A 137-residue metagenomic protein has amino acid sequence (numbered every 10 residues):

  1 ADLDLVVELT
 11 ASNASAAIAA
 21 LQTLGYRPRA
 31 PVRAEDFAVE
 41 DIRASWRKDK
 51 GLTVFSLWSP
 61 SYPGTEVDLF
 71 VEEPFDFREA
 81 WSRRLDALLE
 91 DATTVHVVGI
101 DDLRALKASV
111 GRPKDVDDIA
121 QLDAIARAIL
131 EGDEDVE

Functional and structural regions predicted by a protein language model:
A1-E137: Compositionally biased terminal segments of proteins
